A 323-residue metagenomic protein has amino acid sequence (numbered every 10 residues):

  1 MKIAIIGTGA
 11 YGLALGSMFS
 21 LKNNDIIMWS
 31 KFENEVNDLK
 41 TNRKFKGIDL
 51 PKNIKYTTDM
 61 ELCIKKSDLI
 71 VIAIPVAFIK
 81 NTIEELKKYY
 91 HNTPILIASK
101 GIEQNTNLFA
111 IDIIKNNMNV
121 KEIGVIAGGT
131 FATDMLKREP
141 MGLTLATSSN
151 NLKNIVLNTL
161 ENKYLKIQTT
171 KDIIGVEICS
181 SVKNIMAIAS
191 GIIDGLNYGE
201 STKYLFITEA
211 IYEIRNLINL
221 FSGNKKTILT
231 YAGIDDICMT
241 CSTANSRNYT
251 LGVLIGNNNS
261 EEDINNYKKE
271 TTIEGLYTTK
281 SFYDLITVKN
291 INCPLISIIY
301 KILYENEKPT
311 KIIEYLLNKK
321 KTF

Functional and structural regions predicted by a protein language model:
M1-T58: NAD(P)+-binding Rossmann beta1-loop-alpha1 motif at the extreme N-terminus of oxidoreductases
G9, L13, E33, T57 (+18 more regions): Electropositive phosphate-/nucleotide-binding environments in soluble metabolic enzymes
L50, T57-E139, V156-N158: Rossmann-like NAD(P)(H) cofactor-binding subdomain of soluble oxidoreductases
I102-G199: Rossmann-fold dinucleotide-binding core
P140-L145, I174-N219, T230-T250: Active-site-proximal catalytic alpha-helix in oxidoreductases
S190-G191, N219-L229, G233-F323: NAD(P)-dependent Rossmann-like dehydrogenase/reductase catalytic/cofactor-binding core
